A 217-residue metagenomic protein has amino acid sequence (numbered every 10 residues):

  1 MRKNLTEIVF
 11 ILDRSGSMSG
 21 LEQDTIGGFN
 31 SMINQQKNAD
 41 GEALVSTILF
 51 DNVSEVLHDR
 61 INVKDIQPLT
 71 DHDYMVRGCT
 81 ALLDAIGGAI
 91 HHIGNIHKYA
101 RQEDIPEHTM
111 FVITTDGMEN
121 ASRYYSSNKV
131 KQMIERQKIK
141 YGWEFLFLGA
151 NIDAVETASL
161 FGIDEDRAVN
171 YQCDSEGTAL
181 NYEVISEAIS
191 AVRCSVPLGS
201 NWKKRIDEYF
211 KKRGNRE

Functional and structural regions predicted by a protein language model:
M1-E217: Acidic, low-complexity intrinsically disordered regions
